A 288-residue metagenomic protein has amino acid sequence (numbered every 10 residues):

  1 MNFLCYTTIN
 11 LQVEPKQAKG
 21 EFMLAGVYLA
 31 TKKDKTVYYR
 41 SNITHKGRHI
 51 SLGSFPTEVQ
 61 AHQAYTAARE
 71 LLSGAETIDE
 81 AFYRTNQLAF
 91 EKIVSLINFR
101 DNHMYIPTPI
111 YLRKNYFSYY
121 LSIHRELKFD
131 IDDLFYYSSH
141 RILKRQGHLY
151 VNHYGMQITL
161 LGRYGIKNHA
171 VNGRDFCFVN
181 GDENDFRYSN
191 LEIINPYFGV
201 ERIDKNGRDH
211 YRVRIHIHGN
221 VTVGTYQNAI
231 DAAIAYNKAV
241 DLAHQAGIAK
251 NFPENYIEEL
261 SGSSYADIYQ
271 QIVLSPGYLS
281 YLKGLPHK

Functional and structural regions predicted by a protein language model:
M1-N2, M23: Accessible peptide chain termini
N2-Q12: Short, positively charged and aromatic/hydrophobic N-terminal segments
E14-K288: Boundary-flanking segments of nucleic-acid-binding domains in nuclear regulatory proteins
